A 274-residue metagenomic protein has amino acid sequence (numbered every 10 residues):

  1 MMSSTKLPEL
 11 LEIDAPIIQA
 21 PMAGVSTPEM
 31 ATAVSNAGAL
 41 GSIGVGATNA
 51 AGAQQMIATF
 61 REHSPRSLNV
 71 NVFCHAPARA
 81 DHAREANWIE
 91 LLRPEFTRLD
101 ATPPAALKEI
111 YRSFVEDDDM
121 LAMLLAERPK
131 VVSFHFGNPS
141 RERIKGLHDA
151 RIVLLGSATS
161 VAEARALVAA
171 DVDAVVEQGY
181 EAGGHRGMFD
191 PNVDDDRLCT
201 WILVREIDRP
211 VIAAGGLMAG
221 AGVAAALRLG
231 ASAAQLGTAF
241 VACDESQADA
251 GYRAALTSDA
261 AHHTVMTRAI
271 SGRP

Functional and structural regions predicted by a protein language model:
M1-E206: Active-site entrance/lid segments in N-terminal catalytic domains of soluble metabolic enzymes
R93-T97, H185-I212, L217-P274: Conserved active-site-proximal phosphate/metal-binding subdomains
